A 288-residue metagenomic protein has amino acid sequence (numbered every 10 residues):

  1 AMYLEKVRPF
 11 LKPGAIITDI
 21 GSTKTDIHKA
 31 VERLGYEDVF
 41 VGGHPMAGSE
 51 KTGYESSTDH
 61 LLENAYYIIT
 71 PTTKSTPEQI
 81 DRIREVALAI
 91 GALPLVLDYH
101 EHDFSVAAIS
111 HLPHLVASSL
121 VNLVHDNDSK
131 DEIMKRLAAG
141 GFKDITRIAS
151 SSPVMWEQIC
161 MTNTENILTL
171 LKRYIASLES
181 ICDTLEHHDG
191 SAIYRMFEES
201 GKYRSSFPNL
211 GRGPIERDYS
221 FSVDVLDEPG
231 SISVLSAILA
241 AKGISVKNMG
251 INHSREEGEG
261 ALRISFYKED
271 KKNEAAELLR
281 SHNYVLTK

Functional and structural regions predicted by a protein language model:
Y3-E55: Rossmann-like NAD(P)(H) cofactor-binding subdomain of soluble oxidoreductases
I17-T18, Y67-T70, S220-S222: Short glycine-rich or small-residue beta-strand-to-loop segments that form or flank ligand, phosphate, metal/Fe-S
L34-E37, T58-L61, H111-L115, S265-F266: Short, hinge-like loop/turn segments at secondary-structure boundaries
F40, P94-L95, L286: Generic structural signal for residues in well-ordered beta-strands
L61-I148: Internal alpha-helical scaffold of NAD(P)-dependent oxidoreductase catalytic cores
K130-S200: Interdomain hinge/lid region at the active-site interface of Rossmann-like NAD(P)-dependent oxidoreductases
Y203-K288: A conserved regulatory-domain signal marking ACT and ACT-like small-molecule sensing domains and adjacent regulatory
